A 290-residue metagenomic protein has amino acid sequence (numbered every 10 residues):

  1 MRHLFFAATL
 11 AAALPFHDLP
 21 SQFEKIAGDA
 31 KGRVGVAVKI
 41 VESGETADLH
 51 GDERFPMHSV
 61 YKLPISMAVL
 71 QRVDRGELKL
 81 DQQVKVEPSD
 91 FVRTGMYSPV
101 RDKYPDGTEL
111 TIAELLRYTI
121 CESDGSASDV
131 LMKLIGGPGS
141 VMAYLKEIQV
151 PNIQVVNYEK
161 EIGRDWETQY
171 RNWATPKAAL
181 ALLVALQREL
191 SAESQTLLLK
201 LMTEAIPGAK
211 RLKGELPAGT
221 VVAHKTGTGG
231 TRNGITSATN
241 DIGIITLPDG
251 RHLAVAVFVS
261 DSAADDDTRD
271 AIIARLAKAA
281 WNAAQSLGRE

Functional and structural regions predicted by a protein language model:
H3-A12: Sec-dependent N-terminal signal peptides
L14-E53: Beta-lactamase-like hydrolase cores
D18-I26, T46, K133-L134, P138 (+3 more regions): Structured C-terminal helix/loop/strand segments within mature extracytoplasmic catalytic/sensor domains
G35-I40, A47-D48, P64, K85 (+2 more regions): Soluble periplasmic/extracytoplasmic beta-strand elements of cell-envelope proteins
G44, P56-V84, T119, V255: Active-site SXXK
Q71-F91, G137-P138, M142, S194: Short, well-structured active-site flanking segments
F91-D129: Conserved catalytic neighborhood of penicillin-recognizing serine enzymes
T108, D129-L190: Mid-domain, small-residue-enriched loop/turn segments at the edges of structured enzyme/sensor domains
